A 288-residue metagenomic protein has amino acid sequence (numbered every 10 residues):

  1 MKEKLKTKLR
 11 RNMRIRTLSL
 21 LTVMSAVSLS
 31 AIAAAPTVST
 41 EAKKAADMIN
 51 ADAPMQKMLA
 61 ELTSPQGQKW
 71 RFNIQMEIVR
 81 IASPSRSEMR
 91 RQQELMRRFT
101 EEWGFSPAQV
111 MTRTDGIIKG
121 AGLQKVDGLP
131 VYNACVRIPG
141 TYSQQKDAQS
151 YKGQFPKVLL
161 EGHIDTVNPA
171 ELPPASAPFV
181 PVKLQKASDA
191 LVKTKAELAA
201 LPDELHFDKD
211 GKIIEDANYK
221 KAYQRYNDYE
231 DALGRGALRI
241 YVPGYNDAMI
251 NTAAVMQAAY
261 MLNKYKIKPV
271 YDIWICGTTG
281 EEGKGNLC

Functional and structural regions predicted by a protein language model:
K4-L20: Bacterial N-terminal signal peptides that target proteins for export
S19-S30: Bacterial N-terminal signal peptides
A31-A35: Boundary at the C-terminal end of the N-terminal hydrophobic targeting segment
P36-S87, M96: N-terminal capping segment at the start of a domain
R71-F155: A non-catalytic alpha/beta surface segment that caps or lines the substrate-entry region of metallo-dependent hydrolase
P130-Y132, K152-V158, A237, K268-I273: Short coil/turn connectors at secondary-structure junctions
C135, G140-Y142, Y151-K186, I240: Active-site cofactor/substrate anionic-group-binding motifs, chiefly glycine- and Lys/Arg-rich phosphate-binding loops
S188-C288: Acidic/histidine-rich catalytic neighborhood of metal-dependent amide-processing enzymes
